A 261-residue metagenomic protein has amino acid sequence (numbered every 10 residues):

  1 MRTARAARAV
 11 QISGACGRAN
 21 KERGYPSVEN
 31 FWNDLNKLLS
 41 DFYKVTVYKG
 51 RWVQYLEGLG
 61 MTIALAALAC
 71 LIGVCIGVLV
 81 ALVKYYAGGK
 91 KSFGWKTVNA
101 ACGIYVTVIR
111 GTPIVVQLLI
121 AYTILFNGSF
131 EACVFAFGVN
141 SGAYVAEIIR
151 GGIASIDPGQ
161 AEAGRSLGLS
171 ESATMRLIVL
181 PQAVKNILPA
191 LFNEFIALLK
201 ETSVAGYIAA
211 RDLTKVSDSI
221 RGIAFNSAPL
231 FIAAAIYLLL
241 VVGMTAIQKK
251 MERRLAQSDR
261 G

Functional and structural regions predicted by a protein language model:
M1-G14: Intrinsically disordered, low-complexity segments enriched in serine/proline and basic residues
Q11-S27: Short, Lys/Arg-enriched N-terminal segments with co-localized hydrophobic residues within the first ~10-30 amino acids
G24-G261: Transmembrane alpha-helices and adjacent helix-loop boundaries
